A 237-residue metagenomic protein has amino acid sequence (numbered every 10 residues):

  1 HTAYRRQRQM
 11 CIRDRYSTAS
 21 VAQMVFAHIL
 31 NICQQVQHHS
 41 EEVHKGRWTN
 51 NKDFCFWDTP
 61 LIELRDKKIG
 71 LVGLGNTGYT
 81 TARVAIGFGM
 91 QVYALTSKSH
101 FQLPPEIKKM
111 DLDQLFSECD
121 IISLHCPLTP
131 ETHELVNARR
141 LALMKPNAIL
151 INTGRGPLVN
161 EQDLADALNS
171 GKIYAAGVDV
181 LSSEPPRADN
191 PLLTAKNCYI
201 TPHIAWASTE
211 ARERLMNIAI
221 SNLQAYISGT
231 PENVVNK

Functional and structural regions predicted by a protein language model:
H1-I12: Single conserved hydrophobic/aromatic residue that forms the stacking wall/gate of nucleotide- or nucleobase-binding
D14-R15, D179, H203: Active-site glycine-centered loops adjacent to acidic/histidine catalytic or metal-binding residues that shape
R15-K68: Phosphate-binding beta-alpha-beta segment of Rossmann-like dinucleotide-binding domains, i.e., the NAD(P)
L74-G75: Glycine-rich Rossmann-fold phosphate-binding loop(s) that bind the pyrophosphate of adenine dinucleotide cofactors
G78-Y79: N-terminal Rossmann-fold NAD(P) dinucleotide-binding loop
Q91, K98-P191: Rossmann-like adenosine-cofactor binding region
R187, A195-R214: Adenosine-phosphate binding glycine-rich loop
E213-K237: NAD(P)-dependent dehydrogenase/reductase Rossmann-like domain
